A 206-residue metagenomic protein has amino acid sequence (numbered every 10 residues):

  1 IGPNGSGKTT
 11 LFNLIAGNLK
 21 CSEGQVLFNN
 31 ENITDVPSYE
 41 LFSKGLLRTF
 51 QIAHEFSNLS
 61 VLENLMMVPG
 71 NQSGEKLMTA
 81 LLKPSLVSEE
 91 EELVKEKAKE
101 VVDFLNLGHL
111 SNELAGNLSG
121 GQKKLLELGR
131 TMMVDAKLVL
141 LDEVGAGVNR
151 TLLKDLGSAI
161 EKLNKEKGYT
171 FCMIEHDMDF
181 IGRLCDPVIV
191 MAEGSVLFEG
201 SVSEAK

Functional and structural regions predicted by a protein language model:
G24-E31, S43-K44: Conserved ABC transporter NBD signature motif
M78-L110, E161: Conserved ABC ATPase "signature" region
L114-L118: Conserved ABC ATPase signature
E143-V144: Walker B catalytic motif
K154-E166: Helical segment within the ABC ATPase nucleotide-binding domain
I181-R183: A short, surface-exposed alpha-helical micro-motif characterized by mixed small hydrophobic and charged/polar residues
